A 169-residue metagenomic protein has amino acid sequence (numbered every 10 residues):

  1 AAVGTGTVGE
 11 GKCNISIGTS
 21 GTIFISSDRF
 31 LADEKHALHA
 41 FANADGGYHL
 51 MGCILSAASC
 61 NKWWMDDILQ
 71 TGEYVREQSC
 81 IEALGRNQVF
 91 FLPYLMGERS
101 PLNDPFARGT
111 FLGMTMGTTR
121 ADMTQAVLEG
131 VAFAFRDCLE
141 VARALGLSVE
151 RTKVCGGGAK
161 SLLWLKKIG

Functional and structural regions predicted by a protein language model:
A1-G169: Active-site core segments that coordinate phosphate-bearing ligands/cofactors across diverse enzyme families
